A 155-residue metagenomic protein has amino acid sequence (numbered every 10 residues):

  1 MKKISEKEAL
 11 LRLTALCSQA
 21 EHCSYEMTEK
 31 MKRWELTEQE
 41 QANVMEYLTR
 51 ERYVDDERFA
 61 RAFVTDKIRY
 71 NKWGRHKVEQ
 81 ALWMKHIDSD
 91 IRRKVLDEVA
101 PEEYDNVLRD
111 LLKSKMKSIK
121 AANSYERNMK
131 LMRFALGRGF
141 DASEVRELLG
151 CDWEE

Functional and structural regions predicted by a protein language model:
M1-E155: An alpha-helical, amphipathic repeat domain used for nucleic-acid recognition, typified by the mTERF helical solenoid
